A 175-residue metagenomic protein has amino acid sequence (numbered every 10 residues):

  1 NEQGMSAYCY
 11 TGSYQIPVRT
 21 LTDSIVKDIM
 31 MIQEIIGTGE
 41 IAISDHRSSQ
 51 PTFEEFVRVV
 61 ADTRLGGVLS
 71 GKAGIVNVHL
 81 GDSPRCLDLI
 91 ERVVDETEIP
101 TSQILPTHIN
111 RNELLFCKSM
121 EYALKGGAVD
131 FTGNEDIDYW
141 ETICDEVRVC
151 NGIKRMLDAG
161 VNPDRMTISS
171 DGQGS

Functional and structural regions predicted by a protein language model:
N1-E55: Divalent-metal coordination cores built from histidine and acidic residues
H46-S49, E54-G174: Active-site core of metal-dependent hydrolases
